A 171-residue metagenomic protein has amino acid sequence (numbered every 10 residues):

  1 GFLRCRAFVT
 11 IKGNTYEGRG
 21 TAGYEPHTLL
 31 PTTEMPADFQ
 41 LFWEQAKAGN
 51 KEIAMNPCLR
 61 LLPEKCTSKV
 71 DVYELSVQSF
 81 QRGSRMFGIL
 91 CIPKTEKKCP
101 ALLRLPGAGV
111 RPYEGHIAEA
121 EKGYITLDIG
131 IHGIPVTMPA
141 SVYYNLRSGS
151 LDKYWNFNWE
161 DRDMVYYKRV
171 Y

Functional and structural regions predicted by a protein language model:
G1-T28: Beta-strand-enriched, solvent-exposed domains that form extended recognition/catalytic surfaces
G18, Y73, K122: Residues that flank catalytic or metal-binding motifs in active/ligand-binding sites
A22-C58: Low-complexity, Pro/Ser/Thr- and charge-rich linker/hinge segments at domain boundaries
A37, A48-K97: N-terminal cap/lid segment of alpha/beta-hydrolase-fold proteins
K97-K98, K122: Residue-level preference for short coil/turn positions at secondary-structure junctions
L102-R104, T126: Hydrophobic beta-strand anchors of alpha/beta hydrolase catalytic cores
L105-V110: Active-site glycine-rich loops that stabilize anionic/oxyanionic intermediates across multiple enzyme folds
R111-Y171: Cap/lid segment of the alpha/beta-hydrolase catalytic domain
